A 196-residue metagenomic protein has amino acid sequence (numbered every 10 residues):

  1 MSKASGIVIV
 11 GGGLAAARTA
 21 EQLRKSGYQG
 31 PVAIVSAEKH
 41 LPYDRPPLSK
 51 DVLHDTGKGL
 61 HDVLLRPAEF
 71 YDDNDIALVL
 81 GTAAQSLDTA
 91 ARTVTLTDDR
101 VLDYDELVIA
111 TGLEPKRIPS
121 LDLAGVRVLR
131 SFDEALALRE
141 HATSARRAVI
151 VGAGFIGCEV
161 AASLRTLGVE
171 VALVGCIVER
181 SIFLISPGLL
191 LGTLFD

Functional and structural regions predicted by a protein language model:
M1-V8, L64-V151, A172: FAD-binding core/adjacent interface of flavoenzyme oxidoreductases
S2-A77, S163-I185: Beta1-alpha1 glycine-rich phosphate/pyrophosphate-binding loop at the start of Rossmann-like nucleotide-binding domains
A16, G157-C158: N-terminal Rossmann-fold NAD(P) dinucleotide-binding loop
E21, L136, T193: Active-site phosphate/pyrophosphate- and oxyanion-stabilizing loops and adjacent acidic/basic residues in soluble
Q29, L78-T95, L102, L167-D196: A Rossmann-like FAD-binding core segment of flavoenzymes
V128-S131, G157, G188: Short, conserved glycine- and acidic-residue-centered signature motifs in active-site or ligand-binding loops
G154, A161-L164: Hydrophobic alpha-helical segments that mediate membrane insertion or helix-helix packing
